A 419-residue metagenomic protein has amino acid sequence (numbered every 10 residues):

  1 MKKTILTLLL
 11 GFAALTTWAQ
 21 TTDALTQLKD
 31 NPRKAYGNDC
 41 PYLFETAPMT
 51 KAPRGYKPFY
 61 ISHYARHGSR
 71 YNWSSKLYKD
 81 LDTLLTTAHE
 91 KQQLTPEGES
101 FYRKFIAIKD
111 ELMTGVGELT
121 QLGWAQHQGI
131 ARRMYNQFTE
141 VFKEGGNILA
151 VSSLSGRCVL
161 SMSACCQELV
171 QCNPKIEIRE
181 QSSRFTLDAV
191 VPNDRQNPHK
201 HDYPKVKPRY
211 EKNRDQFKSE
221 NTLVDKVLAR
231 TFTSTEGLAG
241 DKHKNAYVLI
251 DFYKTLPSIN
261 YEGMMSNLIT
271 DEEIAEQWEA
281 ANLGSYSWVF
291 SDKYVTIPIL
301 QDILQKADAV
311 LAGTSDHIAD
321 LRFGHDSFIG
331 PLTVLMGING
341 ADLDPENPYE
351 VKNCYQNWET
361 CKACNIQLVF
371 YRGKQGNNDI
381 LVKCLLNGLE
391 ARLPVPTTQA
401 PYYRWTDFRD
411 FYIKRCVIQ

Functional and structural regions predicted by a protein language model:
M1-T22: Bacterial Sec-dependent N-terminal signal peptides
Q20-L149, S153-D320, G324-Q419: Signature for phosphate-centric chemistry
